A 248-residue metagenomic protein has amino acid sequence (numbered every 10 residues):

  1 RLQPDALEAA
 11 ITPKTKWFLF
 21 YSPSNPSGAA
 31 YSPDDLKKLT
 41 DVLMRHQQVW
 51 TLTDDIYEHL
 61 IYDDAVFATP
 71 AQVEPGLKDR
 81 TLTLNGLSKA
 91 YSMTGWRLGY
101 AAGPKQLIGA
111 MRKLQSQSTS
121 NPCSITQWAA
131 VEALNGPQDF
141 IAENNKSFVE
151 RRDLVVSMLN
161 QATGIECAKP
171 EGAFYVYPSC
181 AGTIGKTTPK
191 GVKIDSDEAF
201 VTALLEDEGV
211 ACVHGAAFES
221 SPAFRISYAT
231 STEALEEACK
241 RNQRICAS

Functional and structural regions predicted by a protein language model:
R1-S248: PLP-dependent class I/II
